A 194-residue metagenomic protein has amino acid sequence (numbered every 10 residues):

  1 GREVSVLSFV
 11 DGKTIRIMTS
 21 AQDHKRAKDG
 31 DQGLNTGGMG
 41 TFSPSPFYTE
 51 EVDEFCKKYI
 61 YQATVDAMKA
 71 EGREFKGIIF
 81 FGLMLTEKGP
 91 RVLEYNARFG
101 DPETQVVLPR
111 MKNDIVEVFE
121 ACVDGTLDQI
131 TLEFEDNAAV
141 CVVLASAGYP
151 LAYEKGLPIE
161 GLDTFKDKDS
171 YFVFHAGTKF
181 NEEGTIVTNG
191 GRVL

Functional and structural regions predicted by a protein language model:
G1-V107: Internal nucleotide-binding/catalytic subdomain
S8, L85, L144-A145, H175: Hydrophobic side chains in beta-strands
I17, D167-Y171: Hydrophobic alpha-helical transmembrane segments
M39-F42, I159-L162, V173: Short clusters of hydrophobic/aromatic residues that line enzyme substrate/ligand-binding pockets
T41-P44, V142-V143, V193-L194: Short, well-ordered beta-strand elements within core beta-sheets of diverse protein domains
K57-I79, N96-K168, A176, N181: Active-site "cap" helix and flanking loop/linker of ATP-utilizing ligase/carboxylase catalytic domains
E87, F134-D136, K166-D167, I186-R192: A structural signal for short secondary-structure junctions
S170-L194: Internal helix-turn-beta structural module
